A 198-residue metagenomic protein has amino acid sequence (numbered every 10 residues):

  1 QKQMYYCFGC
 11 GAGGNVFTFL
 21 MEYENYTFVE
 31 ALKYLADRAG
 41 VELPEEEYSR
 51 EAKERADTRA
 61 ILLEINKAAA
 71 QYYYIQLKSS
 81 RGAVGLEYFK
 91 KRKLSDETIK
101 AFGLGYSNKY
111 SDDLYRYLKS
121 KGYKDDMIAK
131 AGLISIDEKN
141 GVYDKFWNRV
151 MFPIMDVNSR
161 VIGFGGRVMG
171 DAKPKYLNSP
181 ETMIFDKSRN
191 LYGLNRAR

Functional and structural regions predicted by a protein language model:
Q1, M155-N158, A172: Short acidic-glycine loop/turn motifs at beta-strand connectors
Q1-D126, K130, R149: Non-catalytic accessory segments of DNA primases and related replication-initiation nucleases
M4, V161, P174: A residue-level signal for beta-strand positions that form part of recognition/binding surfaces within mature
T18, V29-E30, A83, E87 (+3 more regions): Short, acidic loop-beta-alpha module within alpha/beta folds
S107, Y143-D144, D186: Residue-level marker of regulatory loop/turn positions in helix-turn-helix DNA-binding domains and in histidine
K119-W147, R196-R198: Short, basic/aromatic recognition patches
